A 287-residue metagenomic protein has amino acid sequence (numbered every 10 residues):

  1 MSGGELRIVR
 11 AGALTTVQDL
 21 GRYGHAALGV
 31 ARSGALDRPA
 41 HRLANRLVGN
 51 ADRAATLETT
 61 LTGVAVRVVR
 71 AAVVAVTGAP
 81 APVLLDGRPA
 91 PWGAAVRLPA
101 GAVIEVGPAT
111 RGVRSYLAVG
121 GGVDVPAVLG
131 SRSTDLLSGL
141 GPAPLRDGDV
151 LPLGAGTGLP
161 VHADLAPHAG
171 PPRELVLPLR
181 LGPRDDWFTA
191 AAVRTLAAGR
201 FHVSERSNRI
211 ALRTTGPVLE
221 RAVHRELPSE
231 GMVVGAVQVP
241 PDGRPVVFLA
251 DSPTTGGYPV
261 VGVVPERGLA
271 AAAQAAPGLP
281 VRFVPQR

Functional and structural regions predicted by a protein language model:
M1-R287: Conserved "landmark" site that anchors the functional core of diverse proteins
